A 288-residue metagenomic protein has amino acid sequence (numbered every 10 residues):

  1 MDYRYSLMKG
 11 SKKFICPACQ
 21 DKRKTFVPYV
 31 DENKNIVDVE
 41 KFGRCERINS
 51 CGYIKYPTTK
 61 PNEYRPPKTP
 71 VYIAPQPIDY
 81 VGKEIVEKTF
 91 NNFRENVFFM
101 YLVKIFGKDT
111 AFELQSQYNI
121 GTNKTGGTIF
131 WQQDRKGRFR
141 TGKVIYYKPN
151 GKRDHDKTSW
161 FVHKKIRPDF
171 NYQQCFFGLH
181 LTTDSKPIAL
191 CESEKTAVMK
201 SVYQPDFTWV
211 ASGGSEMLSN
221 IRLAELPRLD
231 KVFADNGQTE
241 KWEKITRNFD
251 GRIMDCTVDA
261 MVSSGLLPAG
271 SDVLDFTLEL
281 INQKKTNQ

Functional and structural regions predicted by a protein language model:
M1-G127, K136-F139, K148-I166, Q238: Non-catalytic accessory segments of DNA primases and related replication-initiation nucleases
D2, F14-Q20, R44, S185-I188 (+1 more regions): TOPRIM fold recognition
T25, S50, Q117, C175-F176 (+2 more regions): Residue-level preference for alpha-helix termini and adjacent loops
Y53-K60, Q132-Y147, D275-N287: Short, Lys/Arg-enriched charge-dense amphipathic segments
V103-K104, P168-H180, V262-S271: Short, exposed beta-strand "edge-strand" segments with a Pro/Gly-rich flavor and a Y/T-containing core
I129-L226: Phosphate-handling DNA/RNA-contact segment within nucleic-acid enzymes
